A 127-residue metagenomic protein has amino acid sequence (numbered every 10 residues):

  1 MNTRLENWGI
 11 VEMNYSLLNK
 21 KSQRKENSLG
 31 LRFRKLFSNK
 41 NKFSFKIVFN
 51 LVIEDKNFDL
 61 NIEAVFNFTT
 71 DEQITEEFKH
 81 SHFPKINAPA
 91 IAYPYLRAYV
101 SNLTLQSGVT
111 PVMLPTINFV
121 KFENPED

Functional and structural regions predicted by a protein language model:
M1-I91, A98-D127: N-terminal intrinsically disordered, cationic/polar leader segments that include organellar targeting peptides
